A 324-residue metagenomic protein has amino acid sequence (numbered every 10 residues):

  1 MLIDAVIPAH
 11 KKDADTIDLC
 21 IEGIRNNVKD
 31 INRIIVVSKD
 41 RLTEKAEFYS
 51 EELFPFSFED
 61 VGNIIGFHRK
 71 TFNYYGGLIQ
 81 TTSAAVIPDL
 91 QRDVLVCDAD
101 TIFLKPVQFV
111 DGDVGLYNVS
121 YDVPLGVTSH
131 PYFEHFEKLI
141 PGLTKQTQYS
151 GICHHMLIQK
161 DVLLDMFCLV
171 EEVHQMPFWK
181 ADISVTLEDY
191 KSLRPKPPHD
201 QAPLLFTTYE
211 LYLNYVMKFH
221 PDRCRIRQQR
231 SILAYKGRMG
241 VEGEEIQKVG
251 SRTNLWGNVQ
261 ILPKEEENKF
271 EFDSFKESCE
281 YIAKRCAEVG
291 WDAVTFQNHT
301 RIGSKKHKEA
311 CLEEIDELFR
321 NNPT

Functional and structural regions predicted by a protein language model:
M1-D60, Q297-N321: N-terminal anchoring/stem segment of glycosyltransferases
R25, A85, T101, F167 (+1 more regions): Non-transmembrane alpha-helical segments in soluble domains of secreted/periplasmic/extracellular proteins
L42-D89: Active-site-proximal specificity loops/subdomain of glycosyltransferases
Y74-A85, A99-T101, L205-E210: Conserved glycosyltransferase catalytic-site signature
Q91-L104: Short beta-strand-to-loop acidic/aromatic patch adjacent to the donor-nucleotide binding site
F103-F136: Conserved donor-nucleotide/metal-binding helix-loop-beta segment in metal-dependent transferases, i.e., the alpha-helix
T147-E280: Catalytic core and acceptor-binding pocket of nucleotide-sugar-dependent glycosyltransferases
Q260-P323: Extended C-terminal regions of large enzymes
